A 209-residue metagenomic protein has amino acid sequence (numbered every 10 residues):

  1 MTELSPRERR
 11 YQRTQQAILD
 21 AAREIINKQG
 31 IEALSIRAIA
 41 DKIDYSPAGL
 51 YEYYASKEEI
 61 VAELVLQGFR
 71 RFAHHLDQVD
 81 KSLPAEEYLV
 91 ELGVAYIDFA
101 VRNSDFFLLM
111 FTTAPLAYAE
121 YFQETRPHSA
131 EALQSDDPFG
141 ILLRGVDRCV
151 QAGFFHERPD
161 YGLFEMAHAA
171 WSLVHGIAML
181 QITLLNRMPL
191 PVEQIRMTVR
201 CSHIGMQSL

Functional and structural regions predicted by a protein language model:
M1-R13: N-terminal intrinsically disordered/low-complexity leader segments
T14-A22, I39, L64-G68, F72 (+1 more regions): Generic hydrophobic, amphipathic alpha-helix propensity
A17, I25-E59, E63: Helix-turn-helix
I26, V61-G68, L76, M110: Alpha-helical DNA-contacting segments of helix-turn-helix folds
D77, A117-F154, F164-H168, E193-I204: Amphipathic alpha-helical packing segments from all-alpha helical-bundle domains
D77-F106, D136, L163, A167-A170: Hydrophobic alpha-helical connector segments
R102-R126, M179-N186: Amphipathic alpha-helical segments used for helix-helix packing
R148-F154, H168-P189, H203-L209: Amphipathic C-terminal alpha-helical segment
